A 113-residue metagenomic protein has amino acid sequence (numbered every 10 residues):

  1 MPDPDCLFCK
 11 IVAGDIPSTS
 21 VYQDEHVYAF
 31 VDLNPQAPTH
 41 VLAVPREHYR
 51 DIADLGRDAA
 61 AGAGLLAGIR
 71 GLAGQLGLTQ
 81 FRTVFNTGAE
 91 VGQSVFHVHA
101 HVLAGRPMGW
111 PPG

Functional and structural regions predicted by a protein language model:
M1-G113: HIT superfamily nucleotide-processing domains
